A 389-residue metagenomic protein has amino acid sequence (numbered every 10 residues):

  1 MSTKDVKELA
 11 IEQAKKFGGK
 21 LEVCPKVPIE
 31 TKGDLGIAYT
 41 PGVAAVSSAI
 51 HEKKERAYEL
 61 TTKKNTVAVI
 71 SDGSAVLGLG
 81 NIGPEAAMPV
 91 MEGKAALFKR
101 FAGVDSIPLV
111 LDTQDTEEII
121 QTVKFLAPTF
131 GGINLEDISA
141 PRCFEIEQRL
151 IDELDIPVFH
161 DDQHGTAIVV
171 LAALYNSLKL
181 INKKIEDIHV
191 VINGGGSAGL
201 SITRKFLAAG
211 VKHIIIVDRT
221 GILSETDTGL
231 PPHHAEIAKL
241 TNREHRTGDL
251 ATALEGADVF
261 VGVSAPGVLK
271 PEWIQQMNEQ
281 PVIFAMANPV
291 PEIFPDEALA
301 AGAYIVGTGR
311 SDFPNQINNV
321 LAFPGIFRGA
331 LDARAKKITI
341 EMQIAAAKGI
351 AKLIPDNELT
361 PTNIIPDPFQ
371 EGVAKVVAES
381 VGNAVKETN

Functional and structural regions predicted by a protein language model:
M1-V158, A384: N-terminal ligand-binding/catalytic initiation module
K15, Y58-K63, K99-R100, F125-A127 (+8 more regions): Solvent-exposed alpha-helices and their adjacent loops that cap or buttress functional pockets in soluble metabolic
L77, I82-A102, H160, I168-A265: Glycine-rich phosphate/diphosphate-binding loop of Rossmann-like nucleotide-binding domains
P108, N134-D137, V158-D161, I192 (+4 more regions): General beta-strand structural signal in soluble alpha/beta enzymes
D161-D162, A285-N389: Adenosine-phosphate binding glycine-rich loop
A235-I305, R310-D312: Rossmann-like adenosine-cofactor binding region
